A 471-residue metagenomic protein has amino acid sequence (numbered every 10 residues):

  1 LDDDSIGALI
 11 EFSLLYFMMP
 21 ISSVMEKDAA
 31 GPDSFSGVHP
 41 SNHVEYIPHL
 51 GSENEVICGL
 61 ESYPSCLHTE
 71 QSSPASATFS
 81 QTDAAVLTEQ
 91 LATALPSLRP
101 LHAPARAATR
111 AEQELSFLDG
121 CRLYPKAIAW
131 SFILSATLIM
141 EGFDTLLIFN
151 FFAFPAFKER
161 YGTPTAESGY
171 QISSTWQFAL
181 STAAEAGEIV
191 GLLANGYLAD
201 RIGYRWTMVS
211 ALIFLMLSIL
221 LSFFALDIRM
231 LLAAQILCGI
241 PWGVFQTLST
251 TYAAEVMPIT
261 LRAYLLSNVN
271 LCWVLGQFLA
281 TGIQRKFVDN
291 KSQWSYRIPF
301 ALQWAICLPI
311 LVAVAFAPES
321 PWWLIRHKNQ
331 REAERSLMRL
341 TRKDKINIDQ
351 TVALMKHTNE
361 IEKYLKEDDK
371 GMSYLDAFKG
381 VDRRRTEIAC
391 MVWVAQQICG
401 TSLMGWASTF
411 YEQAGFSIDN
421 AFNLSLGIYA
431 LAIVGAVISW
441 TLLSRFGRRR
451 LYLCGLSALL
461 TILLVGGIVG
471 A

Functional and structural regions predicted by a protein language model:
D2, I6-M338, Q350, K363-A471: Transmembrane-helix signature of 12-pass secondary carriers
T341-K343: ABC-type ATPase nucleotide-binding domains, specifically the catalytic core motifs of the NBD
K345-K363: Short, well-structured alpha-helical segments
